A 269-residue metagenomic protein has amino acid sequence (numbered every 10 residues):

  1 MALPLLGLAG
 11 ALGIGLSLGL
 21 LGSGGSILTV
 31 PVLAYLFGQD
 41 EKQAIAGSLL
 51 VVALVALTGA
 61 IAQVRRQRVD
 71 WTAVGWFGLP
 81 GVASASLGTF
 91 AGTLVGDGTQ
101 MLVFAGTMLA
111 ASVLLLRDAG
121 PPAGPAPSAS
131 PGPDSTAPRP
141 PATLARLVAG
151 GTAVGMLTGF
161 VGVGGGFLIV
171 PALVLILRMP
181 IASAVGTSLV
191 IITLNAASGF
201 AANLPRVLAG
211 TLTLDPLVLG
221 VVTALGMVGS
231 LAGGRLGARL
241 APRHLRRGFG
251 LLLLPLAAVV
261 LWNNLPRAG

Functional and structural regions predicted by a protein language model:
M1-L16, V30, Y35-L36, E41 (+4 more regions): Juxtamembrane transmembrane-helix boundary motif
G7-A11, G47-L50, G150, A184-V190: Alpha-helical transmembrane segments of multi-pass membrane proteins
L21-T29, V161-A172: Transmembrane helix boundary and interhelical junction motifs in multipass membrane proteins
I45-A53, V82, S188-A196, L253: Transmembrane helix-bundle signature of multi-pass membrane transporters/permeases
V55-L57: Central hydrophobic cores of alpha-helical transmembrane segments in multi-pass inner-membrane proteins across all
F160, T193-A201: Hydrophobic alpha-helical segments of membrane proteins
I169-I192: Transmembrane helical segments that form the transport core of multi-pass membrane transport proteins
